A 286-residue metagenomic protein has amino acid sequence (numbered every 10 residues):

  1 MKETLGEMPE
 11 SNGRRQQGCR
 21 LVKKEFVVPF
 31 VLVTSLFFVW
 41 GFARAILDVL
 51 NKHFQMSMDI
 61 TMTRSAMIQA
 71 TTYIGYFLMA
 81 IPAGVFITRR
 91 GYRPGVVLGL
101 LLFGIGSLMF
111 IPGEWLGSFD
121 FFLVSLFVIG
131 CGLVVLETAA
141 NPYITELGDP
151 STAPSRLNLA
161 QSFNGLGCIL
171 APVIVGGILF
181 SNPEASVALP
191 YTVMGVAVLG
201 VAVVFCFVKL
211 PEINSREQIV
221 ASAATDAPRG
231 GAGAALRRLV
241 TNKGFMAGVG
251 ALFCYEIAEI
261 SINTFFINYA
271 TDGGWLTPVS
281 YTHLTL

Functional and structural regions predicted by a protein language model:
K2-S35: Cytosolic juxtamembrane N-terminal segment immediately preceding the first transmembrane helix of multi-pass
P29, S35-F54, I262-I267: Extracytoplasmic
L47-D48, N242-Y281: Extracytoplasmic gate region of multi-pass secondary transporters
A70-G84: Central cavity-lining transmembrane alpha-helices of secondary-active solute carriers, predominantly the Major
L102-W115: C-terminal ends and interior cores of transmembrane alpha-helices in multi-pass membrane transporters/permeases
N164-V208: Helix-loop-helix hairpin linking two adjacent transmembrane segments in secondary transporters
T282-L286: Conserved small/polar residues in nucleotide/adenosyl-binding loops
